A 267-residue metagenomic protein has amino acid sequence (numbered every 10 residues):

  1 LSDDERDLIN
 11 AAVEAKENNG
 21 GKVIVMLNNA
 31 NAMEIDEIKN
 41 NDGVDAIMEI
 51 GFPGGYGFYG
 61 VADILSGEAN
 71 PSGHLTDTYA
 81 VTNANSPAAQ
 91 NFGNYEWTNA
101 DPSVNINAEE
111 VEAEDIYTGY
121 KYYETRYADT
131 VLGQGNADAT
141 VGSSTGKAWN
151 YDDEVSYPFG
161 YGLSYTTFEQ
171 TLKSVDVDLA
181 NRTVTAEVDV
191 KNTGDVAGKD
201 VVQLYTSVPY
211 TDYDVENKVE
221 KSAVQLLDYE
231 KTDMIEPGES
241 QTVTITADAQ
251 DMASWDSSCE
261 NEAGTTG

Functional and structural regions predicted by a protein language model:
L1-K16, V25-D42: Hydrophobic helix-and-loop "lid/oligomerization" segment in the mid-to-C-terminal part of catalytic domains
D3-A11, Y59, D63, G73 (+2 more regions): Feature representing long, continuous alpha-helical segments
E17-N18, N70: Short conserved AdoMet
G21-V23: Residues at the starts of beta-strands that form the adenosine-phosphate
N28, A32-K199, Y205-S207, P237 (+2 more regions): Secreted, periplasmic, or luminal enzymes acting at the cell surface/secretory milieu
K199-D200, Y210-D214: Surface-exposed turn/loop modules enriched in turn-prone residues
D212-W255, C259-N261: Intrinsically disordered, low-complexity Pro/Gly/Ser/Thr-rich segments with frequent PxxP/GP/PP motifs and embedded
